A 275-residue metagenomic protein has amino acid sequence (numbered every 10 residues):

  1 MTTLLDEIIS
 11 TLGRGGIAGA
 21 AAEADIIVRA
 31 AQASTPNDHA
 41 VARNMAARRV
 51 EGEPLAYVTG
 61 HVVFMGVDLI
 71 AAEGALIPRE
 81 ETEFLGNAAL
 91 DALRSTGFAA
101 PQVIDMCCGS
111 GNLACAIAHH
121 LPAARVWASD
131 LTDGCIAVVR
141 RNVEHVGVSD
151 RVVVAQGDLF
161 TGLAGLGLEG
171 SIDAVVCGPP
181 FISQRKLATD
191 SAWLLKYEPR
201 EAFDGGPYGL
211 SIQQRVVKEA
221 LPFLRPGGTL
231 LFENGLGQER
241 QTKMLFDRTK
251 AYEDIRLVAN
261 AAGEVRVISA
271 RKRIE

Functional and structural regions predicted by a protein language model:
M1-A20: Non-catalytic nucleic-acid substrate-recognition regions in nucleic-acid-modifying enzymes
L12, L93, V143, A220 (+1 more regions): Conserved hydrophobic residues forming the short capping helix/wall of the S-adenosyl-L-methionine
I17, L121-A123, E144-S149, F223 (+1 more regions): Short helix-capping segments at alpha-helix termini
A21-A92: Conserved AdoMet
I27, G52, T82, L113 (+5 more regions): Residue-level signal for inorganic ion chemistry
F84-T189, R215: Conserved SAM/SAH cofactor-binding pocket of Class I
F181-I212: Mobile active-site "lid"/loop adjacent to the S-adenosyl-L-methionine
P207-A270: Conserved Class I SAM-dependent methyltransferase catalytic core
